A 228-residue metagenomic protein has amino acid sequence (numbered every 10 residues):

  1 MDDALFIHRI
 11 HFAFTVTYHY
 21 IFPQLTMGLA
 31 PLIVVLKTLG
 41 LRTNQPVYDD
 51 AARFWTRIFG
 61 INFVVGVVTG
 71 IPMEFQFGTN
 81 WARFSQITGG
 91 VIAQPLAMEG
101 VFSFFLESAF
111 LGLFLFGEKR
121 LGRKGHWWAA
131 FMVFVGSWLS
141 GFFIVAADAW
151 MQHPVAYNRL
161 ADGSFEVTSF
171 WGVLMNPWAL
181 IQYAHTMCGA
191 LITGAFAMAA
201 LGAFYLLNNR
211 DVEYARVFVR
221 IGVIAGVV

Functional and structural regions predicted by a protein language model:
M1-V228: Polytopic transmembrane helical bundles with strong interfacial aromatic enrichment
